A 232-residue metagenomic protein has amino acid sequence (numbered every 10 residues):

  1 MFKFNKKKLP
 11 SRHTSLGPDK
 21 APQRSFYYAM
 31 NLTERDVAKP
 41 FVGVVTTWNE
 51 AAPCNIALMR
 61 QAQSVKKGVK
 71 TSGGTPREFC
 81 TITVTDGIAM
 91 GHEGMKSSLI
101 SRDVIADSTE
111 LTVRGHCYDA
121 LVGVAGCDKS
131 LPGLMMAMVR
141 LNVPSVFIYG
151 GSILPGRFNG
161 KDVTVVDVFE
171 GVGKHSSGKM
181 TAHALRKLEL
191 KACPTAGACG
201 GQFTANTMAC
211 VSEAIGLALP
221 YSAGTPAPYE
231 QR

Functional and structural regions predicted by a protein language model:
M1-D36, T71: N-terminal amphipathic/basic leader segments beginning at the initiator methionine
K3-S11, V42-N49, I82-K96, E189-P194 (+1 more regions): Gly-rich Lys/Arg/Thr-decorated short loops/hinges at beta-loop-alpha junctions or inter-strand turns that position
L9-H13, E34-A38, G73-T81, A182-L188 (+2 more regions): Flexible, glycine/charged-enriched surface loops at secondary-structure junctions
P10, T14, L32, N49-A57 (+2 more regions): A short N-terminal beta->alpha junction/helix N-cap motif
R35-Y149: Long, structured ligand/cofactor-binding scaffold of large enzymes
S98-R232: Active-site cavity-forming subdomains of large catalytic enzyme subunits
